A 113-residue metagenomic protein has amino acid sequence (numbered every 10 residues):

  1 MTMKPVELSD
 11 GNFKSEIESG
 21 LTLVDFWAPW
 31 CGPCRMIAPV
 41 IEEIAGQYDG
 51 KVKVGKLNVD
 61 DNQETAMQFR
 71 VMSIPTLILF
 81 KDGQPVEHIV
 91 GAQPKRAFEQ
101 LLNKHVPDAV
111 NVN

Functional and structural regions predicted by a protein language model:
M1-K53, D60-N113: Proteins that catalyze or organize thiol-disulfide redox chemistry and the adjacent proteostasis machinery handling
